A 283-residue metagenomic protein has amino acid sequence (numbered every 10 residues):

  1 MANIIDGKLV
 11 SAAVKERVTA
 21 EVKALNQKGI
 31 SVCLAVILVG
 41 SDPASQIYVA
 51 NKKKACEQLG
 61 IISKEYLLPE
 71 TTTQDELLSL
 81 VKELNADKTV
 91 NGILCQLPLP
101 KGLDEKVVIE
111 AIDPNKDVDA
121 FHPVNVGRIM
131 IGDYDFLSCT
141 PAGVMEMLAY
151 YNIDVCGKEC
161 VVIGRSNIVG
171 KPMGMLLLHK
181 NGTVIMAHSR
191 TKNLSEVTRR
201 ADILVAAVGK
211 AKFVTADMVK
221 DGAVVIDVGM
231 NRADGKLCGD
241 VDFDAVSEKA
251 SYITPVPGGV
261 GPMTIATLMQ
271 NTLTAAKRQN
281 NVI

Functional and structural regions predicted by a protein language model:
M1-I30: Positively charged, low-complexity intrinsically disordered leader regions
S31-G40: Short beta-strand segments enriched in small/hydrophobic residues
L34, C56-E70, V184-M186: Short beta-strand elements in bilobed, periplasmic/extracellular small-molecule ligand-binding domains
V39-K53, D135-V224, K236-S247: Glycine-rich phosphate/diphosphate-binding loop of Rossmann-like nucleotide-binding domains
E76-K88: Short, well-structured alpha-helical segments in soluble
L94-V155: Anion-binding alpha/beta catalytic cores of soluble intermediary-metabolism enzymes, centered on
P98, V208-K210, G229-M230: Short glycine-/small-residue-rich Rossmann-like dinucleotide-binding loops
E105-H122, V126, G229-N280: Rossmann-fold NAD(P)-binding glycine/threonine-rich loop
